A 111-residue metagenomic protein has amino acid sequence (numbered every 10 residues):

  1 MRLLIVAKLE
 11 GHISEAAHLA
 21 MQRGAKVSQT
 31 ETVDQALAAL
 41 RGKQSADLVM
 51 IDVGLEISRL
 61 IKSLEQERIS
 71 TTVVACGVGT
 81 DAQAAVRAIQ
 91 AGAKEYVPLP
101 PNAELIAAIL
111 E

Functional and structural regions predicted by a protein language model:
L4, V49, S70-D81: A short, hydrophobic beta-strand element within the central beta-sheet of small alpha/beta folds
K8-E31, Q35: Two-component/phosphorelay signaling modules centered on CheY-like receiver
E31-L48: Acidic, metal-coordinating helix/loop segments flanking the phosphotransfer/catalytic sites of two-component signaling
E56-S70: Short amphipathic alpha-helix used as the core "switch/output" element in two-component signaling
E65, V86-Q90: Alpha4-beta5-alpha5 "output face"
L99: A Lys-centered signature of the CheY-like receiver
I106-E111: Receiver (REC) domain switch/output surface
